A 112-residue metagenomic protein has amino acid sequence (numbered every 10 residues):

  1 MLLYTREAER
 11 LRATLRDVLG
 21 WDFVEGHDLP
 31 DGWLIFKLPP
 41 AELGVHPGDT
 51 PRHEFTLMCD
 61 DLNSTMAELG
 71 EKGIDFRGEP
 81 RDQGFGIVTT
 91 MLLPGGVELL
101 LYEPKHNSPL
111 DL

Functional and structural regions predicted by a protein language model:
M1-R12, H53-F55, K105-L112: N-terminal beta-strand motif that seeds the catalytic metal site of vicinal oxygen chelate
L2-E42: Core segments of cupin and vicinal oxygen chelate
L3, V24, A67-L112: Vicinal oxygen chelate
E7-A8, D60-N63: Helix N-cap motif at beta-to-alpha junctions
T14, N63-E68: Short amphipathic alpha-helices within nucleic acid-binding modules
L29-G32, P51-R52, Q83-I87: Short acidic/glycine-enriched loop/turn segments that link adjacent beta-strands
I35, E42, T56, V88-T90 (+1 more regions): Short hydrophobic/aromatic beta-strand element in the GNAT-like acyltransferase core that lines or flanks the acyl-donor
P40, T50-E54: Short, solvent-exposed beta-strand edge segments and adjacent coil->beta transition regions
